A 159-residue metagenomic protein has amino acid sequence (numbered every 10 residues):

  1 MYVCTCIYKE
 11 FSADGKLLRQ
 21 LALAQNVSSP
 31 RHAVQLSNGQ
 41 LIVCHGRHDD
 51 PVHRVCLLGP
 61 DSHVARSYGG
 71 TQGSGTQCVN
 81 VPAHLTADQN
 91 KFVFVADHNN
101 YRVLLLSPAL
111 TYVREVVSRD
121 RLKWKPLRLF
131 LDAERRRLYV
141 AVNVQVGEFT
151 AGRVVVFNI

Functional and structural regions predicted by a protein language model:
M1-I159: Eukaryotic scaffold repeat domains enriched in small/polar residues
